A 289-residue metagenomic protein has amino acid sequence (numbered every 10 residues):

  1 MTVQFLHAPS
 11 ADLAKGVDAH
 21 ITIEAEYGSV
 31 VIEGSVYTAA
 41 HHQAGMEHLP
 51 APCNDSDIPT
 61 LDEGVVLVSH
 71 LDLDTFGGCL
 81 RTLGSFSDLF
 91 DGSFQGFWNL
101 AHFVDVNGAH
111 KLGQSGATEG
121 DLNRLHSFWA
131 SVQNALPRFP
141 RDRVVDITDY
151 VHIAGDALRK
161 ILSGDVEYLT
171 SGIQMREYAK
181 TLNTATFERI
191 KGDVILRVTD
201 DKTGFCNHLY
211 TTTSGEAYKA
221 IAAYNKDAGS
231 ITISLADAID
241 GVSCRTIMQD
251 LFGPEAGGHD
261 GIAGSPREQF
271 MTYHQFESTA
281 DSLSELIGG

Functional and structural regions predicted by a protein language model:
M1-T148, H152, E177, E188-G289: Replace "Mg2+/Mn2+-dependent" with "divalent metal-dependent
D156-S163: Catalytic core of tubulin tyrosine ligase-like
G164-V194: Oxyanion-binding "anion nests"
